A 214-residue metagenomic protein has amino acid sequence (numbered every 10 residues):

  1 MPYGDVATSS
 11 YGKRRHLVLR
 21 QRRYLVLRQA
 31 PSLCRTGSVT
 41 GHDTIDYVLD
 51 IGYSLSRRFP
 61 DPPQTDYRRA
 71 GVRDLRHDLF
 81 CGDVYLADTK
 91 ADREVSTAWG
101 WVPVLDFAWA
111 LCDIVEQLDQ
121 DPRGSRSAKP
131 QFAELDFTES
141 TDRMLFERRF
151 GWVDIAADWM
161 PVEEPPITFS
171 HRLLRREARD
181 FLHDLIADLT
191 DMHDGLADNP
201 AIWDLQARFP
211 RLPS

Functional and structural regions predicted by a protein language model:
P2-H16, S32-L33: Intrinsic disorder
R14-L17, R23-L25: Compositionally biased, intrinsically disordered low-complexity segments enriched in Pro/Arg/Gln/His
T40-D106: N-terminal low-complexity, intrinsically disordered segments
T97-K129, A133-D136: Compact, well-ordered interaction domains used in eukaryotic information-processing assemblies
L105, W109, G151, R176-H183: Generic structural signal for well-ordered, non-transmembrane alpha-helical segments in soluble/cytosolic regions
G124-L174: An exposed acidic His-Trp-rich patch
W159-S214: Mixed-charge, glycine-accented linear interaction segment located at domain edges/termini
